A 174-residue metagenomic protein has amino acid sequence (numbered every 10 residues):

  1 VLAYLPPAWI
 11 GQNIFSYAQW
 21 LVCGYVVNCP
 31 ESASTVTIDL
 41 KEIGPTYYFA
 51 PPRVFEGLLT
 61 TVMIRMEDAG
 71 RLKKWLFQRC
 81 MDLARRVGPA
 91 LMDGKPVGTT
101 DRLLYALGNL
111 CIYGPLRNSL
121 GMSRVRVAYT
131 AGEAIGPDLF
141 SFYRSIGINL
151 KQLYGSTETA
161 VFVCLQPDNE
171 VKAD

Functional and structural regions predicted by a protein language model:
V1, L5-W9, G132-A134: Conserved AMP-binding
V1-Y4, N13, W20, L150 (+1 more regions): Extended, hydrophobic alpha-helical segments in both membrane/secreted and soluble proteins
L2, F49, Y129: N-terminal Rossmann-like NAD(P) cofactor-binding module of classical short-chain dehydrogenase/reductase
Y4, F55, F77, F142-Y143 (+1 more regions): Aromatic side chains
P7-Y113: Conserved AMP-binding/adenylation subdomain of ANL enzymes
N28, D101-A106, N118-A131, I135-D174: Conserved ATP-binding loop and adjacent catalytic segment of the adenylate-forming AMP-binding
